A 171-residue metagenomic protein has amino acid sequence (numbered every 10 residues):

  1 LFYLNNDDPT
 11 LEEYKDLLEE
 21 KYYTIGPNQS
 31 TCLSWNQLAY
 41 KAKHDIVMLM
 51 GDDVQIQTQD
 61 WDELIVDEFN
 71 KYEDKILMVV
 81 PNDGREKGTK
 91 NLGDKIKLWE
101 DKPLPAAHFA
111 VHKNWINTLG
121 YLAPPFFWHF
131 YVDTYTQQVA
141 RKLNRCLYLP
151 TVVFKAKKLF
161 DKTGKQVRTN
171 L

Functional and structural regions predicted by a protein language model:
L1-T24: Acidic donor-binding segment of Leloir-type glycosyltransferases
Y22-T31, W35, Q55, G84-R85: Short, acidic/glycine-rich phosphate-metal binding loop used to engage nucleotide
N36-I46: Active-site nucleotide-sugar/metal-binding loop of Leloir-type enzymes
H44, A107-G120: Conserved nucleotide-sugar donor-binding and metal-coordinating catalytic region shared by glycosyltransferases
H44-Q55: Short beta-strand-to-loop acidic/aromatic patch adjacent to the donor-nucleotide binding site
Q59-M78: Conserved donor-nucleotide/metal-binding helix-loop-beta segment in metal-dependent transferases, i.e., the alpha-helix
L77-K102: Short beta-strand-to-loop element that shapes/binds the nucleotide-sugar donor at the catalytic cleft/hinge
W128-L171: C-terminal catalytic/acceptor-binding lobe
